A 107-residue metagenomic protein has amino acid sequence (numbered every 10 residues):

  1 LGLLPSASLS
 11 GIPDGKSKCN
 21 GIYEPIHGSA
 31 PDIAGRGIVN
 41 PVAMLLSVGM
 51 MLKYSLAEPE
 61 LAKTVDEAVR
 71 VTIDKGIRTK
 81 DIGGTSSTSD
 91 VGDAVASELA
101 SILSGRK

Functional and structural regions predicted by a protein language model:
L1-T64, A68-G76: Glycine-rich phosphate/nucleotide-binding loop
T64, A68-K107: Glycine-rich phosphate/pyrophosphate-binding loop and the adjoining helix
